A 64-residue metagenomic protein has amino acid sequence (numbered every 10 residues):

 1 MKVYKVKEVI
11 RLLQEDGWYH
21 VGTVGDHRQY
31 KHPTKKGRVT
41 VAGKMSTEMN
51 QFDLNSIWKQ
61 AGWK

Functional and structural regions predicted by a protein language model:
M1-V24, K31-K64: Basic nucleic-acid-binding interfaces
